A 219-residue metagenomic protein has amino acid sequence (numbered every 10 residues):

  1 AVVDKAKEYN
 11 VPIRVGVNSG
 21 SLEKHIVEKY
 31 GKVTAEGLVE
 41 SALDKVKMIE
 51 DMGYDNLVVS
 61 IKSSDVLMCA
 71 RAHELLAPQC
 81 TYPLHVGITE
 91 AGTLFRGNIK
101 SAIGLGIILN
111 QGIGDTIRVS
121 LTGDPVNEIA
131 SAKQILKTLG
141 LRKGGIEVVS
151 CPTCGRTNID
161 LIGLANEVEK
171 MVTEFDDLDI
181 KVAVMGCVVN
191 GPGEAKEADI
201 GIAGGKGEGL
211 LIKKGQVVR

Functional and structural regions predicted by a protein language model:
A1, L94-G97, L211-K214: Short, charged, surface-exposed secondary-structure boundary motifs
A1-P12: Hydrophobic or amphipathic alpha-helical targeting/insertion segments
V15, V59, I108, C151 (+3 more regions): Conserved, mostly hydrophobic/aromatic
N18-S21, I26-T173: Catalytic alpha/beta core domains of metabolic enzymes, predominantly
P125, C154-N158, V188-E194, A198 (+1 more regions): Conserved structured catalytic cores and adjacent interaction surfaces of nucleotide-binding/hydrolyzing enzymes
L164-K196: Hydrophobic alpha-helical bundle architecture
G204-R219: Mg2+-dependent phosphoryl-transfer enzymes with acidic/Ser/Thr/Gly-rich catalytic loops
